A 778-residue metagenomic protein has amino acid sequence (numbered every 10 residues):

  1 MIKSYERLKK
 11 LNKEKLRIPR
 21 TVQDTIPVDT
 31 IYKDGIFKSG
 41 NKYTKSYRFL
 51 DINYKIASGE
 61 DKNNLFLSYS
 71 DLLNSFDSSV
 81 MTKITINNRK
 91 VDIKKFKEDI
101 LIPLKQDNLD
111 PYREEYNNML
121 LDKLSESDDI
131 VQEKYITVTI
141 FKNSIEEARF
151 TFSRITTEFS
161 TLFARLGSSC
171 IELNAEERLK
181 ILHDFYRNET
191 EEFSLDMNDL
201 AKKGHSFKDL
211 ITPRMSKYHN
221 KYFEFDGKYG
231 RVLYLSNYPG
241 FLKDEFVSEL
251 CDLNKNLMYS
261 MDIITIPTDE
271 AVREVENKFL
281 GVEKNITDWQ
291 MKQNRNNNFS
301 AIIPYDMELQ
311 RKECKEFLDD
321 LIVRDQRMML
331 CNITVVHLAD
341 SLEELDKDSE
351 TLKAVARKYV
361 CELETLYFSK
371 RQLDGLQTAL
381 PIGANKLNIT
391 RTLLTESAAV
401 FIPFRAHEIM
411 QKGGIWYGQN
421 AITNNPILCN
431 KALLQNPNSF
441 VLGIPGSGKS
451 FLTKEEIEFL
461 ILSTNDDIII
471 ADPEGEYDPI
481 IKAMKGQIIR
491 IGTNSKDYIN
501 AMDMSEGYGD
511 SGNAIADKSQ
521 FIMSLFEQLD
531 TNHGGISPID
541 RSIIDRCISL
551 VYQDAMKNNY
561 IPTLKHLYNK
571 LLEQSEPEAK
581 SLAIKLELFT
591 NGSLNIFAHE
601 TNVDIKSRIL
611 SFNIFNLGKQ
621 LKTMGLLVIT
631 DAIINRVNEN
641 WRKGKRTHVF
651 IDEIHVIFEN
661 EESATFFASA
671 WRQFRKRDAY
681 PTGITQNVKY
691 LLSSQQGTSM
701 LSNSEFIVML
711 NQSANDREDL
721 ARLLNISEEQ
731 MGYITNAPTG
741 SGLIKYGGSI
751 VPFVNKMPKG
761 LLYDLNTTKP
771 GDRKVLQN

Functional and structural regions predicted by a protein language model:
M1-F404: Extended, folded cores of ATP/NTP-driven motor/assembly subunits in large transport and secretion machines
I52, G59-S78, T85, R89 (+10 more regions): P-loop NTPase motor domains
V441: Hydrophobic anchor at the beta1->P-loop junction of P-loop NTPases
K449: Conserved lysine of the Walker
L452: Hydrophobic positions on the alpha1 helix immediately C-terminal to the Walker A/P-loop
F459-I469: Post-Walker A helix-loop "phosphate-sensing" segment adjacent to the P-loop in P-loop NTPases
K485-I489, Q696-M709: A short helix-turn-beta junction within AAA+ P-loop NTPase domains corresponding to the substrate/partner-engaging
L724-Q777: Conserved P-loop NTPase
